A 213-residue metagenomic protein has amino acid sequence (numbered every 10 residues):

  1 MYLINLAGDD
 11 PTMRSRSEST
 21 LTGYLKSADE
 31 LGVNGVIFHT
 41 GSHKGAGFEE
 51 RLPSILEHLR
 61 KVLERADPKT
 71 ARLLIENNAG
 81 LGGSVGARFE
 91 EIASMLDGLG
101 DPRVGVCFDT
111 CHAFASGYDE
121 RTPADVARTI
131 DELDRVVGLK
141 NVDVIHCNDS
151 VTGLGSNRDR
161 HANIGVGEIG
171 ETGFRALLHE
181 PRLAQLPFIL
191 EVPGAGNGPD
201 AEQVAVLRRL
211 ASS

Functional and structural regions predicted by a protein language model:
M1-Y2, H39-G41, N148-D149, P193: Short loop/turn segments at strand-loop or loop-helix junctions that form parts of catalytic or ligand-binding pockets
I4-V106: Active-site acidic/histidine proton-transfer and metal-coordination neighborhood in alpha/beta enzyme cores
F89, A93-S213: Histidine-acidic metal/acid-base catalytic patches
